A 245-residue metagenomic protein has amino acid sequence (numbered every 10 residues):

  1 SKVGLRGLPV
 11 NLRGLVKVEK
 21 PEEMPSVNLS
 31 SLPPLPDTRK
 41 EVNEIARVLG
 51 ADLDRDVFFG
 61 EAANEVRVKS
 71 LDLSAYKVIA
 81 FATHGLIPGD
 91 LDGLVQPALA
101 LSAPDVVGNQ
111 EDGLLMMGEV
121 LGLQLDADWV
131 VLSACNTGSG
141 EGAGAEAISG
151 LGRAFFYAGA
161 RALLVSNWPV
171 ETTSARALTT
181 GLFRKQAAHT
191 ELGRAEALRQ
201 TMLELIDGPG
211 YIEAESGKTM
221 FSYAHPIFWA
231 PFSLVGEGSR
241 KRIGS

Functional and structural regions predicted by a protein language model:
S1-S245: Catalytic cores of enzymes
